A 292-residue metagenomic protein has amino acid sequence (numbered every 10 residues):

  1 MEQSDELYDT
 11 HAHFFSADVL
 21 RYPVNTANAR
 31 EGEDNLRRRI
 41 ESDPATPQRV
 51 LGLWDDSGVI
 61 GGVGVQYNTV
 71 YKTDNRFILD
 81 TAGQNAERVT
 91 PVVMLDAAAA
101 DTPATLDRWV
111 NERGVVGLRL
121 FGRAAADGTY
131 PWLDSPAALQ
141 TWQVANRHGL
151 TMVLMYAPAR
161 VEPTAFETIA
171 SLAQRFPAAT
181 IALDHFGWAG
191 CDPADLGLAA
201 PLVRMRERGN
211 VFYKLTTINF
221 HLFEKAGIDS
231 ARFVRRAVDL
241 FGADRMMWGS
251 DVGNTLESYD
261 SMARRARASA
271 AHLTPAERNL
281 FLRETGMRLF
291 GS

Functional and structural regions predicted by a protein language model:
M1-T10, V19-G61, R235-R236, L240-M247 (+1 more regions): Mid-to-C-terminal alpha-helical segments outside catalytic/metal-binding sites
E2-Q140, V144, H148: Mid-domain alpha/beta scaffold segments of enzyme catalytic cores
H13, Y67, M94-A98, F121-A125 (+5 more regions): Active-site beta-loop-alpha junctions enriched in small/polar residues
W54, A82-A86, V110, A173-Q174 (+3 more regions): N-terminal cationic-hydrophobic initiation segments that often serve targeting/anchoring roles
Y71-K72, A99-A100, E162-P163, D192 (+1 more regions): Loop/helix-junction capping segments adjacent to catalytic residues or to phosphate/diphosphate-binding pockets
N75-R76, P103, F166, D195-L196 (+2 more regions): Conserved strand-to-helix beginnings and helix N-cap segments that scaffold or border functional pockets
F77-R88, A170-A179, R264-A271: Short, electropositive alpha-helical surface patch
V116, P131-W248: Catalytic pocket-lining loop regions of alpha/beta-barrel enzymes, especially the amidohydrolase/enolase/GH5 lineages
